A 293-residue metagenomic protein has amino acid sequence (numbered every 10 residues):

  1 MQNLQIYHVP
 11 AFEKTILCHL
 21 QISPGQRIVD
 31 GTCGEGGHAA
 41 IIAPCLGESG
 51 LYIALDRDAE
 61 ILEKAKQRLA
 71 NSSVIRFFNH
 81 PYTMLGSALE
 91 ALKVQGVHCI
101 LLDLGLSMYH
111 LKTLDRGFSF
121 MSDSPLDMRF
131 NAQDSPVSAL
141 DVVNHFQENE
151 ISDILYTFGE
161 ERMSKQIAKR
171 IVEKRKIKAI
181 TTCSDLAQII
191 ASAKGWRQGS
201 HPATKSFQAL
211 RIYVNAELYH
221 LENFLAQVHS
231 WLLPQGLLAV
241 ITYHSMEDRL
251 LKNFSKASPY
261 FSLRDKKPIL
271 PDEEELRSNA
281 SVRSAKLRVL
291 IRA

Functional and structural regions predicted by a protein language model:
M1-A293: S-adenosyl-L-methionine-dependent methyltransferase catalytic core, i.e., the SAM/SAH-binding region
